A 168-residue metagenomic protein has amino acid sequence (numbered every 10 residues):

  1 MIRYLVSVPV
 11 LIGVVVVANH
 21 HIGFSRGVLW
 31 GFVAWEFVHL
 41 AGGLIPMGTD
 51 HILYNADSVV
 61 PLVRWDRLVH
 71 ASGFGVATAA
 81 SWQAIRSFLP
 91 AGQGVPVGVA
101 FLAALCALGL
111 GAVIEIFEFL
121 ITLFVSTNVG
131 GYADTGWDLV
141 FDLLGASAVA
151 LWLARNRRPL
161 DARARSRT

Functional and structural regions predicted by a protein language model:
I2-L5, P61-Q83, G136-L144: Membrane-interface loop-to-helix entry segments
I2-V6, G23-F37: Cytoplasmic-side transmembrane-helix entry/capping segments in multi-pass membrane proteins
V6-V16: Central hydrophobic cores of alpha-helical transmembrane segments in multi-pass inner-membrane proteins across all
V15, F32-G42, T78-W82, C106-E118 (+1 more regions): Alpha-helical transmembrane segments of multi-pass membrane proteins
V15-W30, L89-V97: Membrane-interface helix-boundary motifs at transmembrane edges
T49-L53, W65, G111-S147: Interfacial helix-loop-helix junctions of multi-pass membrane proteins
S72-L89, L123-T127, L143-R157: Membrane-interfacial alpha-helical segments at the cytosolic side of multi-pass membrane proteins
P96-L110: Membrane-embedded alpha-helical segments that form the functional core of polytopic membrane enzymes, especially those
